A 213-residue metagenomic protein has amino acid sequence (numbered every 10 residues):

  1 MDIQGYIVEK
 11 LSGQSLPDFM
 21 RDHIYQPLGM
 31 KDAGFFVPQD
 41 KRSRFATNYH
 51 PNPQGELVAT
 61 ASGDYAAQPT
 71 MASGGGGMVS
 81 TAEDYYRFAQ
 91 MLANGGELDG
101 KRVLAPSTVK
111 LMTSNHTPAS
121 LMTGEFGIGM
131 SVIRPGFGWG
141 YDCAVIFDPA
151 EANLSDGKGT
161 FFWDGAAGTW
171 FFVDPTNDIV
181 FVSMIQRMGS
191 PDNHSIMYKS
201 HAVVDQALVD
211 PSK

Functional and structural regions predicted by a protein language model:
M1-D156: Short, surface-exposed loop or secondary-structure junction motifs that flank catalytic or metal-binding residues
A93-G96, L208, S212: Short, hydrophobic alpha-helical segments
M122, N153, S183, D192-N193: Short acidic, gly/pro-rich beta-turn/loop elements at beta-sheet edges and active-site/ligand-binding grooves
Y141, G159, T169-F171: Residue-level detector of beta-strand structural context in well-folded domains
F162: Short, structured beta-strand/loop micro-motifs enriched in basic residues and often containing a Trp
G165-A167: Short, small/polar residue-rich loop motifs at catalytic or cofactor-binding pockets
F171-V173, D178-R187: Short, well-ordered beta-strand elements
M188-P211: Generic C-terminus detector
